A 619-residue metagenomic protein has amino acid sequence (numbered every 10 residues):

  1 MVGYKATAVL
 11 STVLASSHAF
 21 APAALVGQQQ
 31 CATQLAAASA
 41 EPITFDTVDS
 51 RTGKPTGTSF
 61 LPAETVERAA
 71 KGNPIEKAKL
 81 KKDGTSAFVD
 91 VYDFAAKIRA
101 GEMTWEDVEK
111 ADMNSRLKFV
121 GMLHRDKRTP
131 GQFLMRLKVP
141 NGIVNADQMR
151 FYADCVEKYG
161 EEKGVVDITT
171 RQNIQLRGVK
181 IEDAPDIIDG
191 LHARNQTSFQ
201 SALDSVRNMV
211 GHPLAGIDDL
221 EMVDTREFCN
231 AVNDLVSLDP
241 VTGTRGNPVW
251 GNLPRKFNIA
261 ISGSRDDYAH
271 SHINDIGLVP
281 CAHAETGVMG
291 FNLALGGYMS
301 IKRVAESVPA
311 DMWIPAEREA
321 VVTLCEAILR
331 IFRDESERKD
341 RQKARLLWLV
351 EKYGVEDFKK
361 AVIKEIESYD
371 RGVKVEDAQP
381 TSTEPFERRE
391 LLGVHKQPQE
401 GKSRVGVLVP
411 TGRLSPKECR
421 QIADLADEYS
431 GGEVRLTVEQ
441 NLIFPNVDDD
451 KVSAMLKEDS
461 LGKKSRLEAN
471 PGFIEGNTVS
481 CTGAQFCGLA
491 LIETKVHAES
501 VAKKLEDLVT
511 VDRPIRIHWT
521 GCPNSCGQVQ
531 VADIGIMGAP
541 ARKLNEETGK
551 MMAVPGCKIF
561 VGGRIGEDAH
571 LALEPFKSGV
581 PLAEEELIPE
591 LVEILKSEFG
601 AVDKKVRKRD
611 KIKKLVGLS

Functional and structural regions predicted by a protein language model:
M1-Q28: N-terminal chloroplast transit peptides
A19, L35-A40: Proteolytic processing junctions in secreted/extracellular precursors, especially proprotein convertase/trypsin-like
Q28-Q30, Q34: Low-complexity, intrinsically disordered or signal/transmembrane-proximal segments
A40-S619: Peripheral terminal and linker regions in Fe-S/redox and tRNA-modifying enzymes
